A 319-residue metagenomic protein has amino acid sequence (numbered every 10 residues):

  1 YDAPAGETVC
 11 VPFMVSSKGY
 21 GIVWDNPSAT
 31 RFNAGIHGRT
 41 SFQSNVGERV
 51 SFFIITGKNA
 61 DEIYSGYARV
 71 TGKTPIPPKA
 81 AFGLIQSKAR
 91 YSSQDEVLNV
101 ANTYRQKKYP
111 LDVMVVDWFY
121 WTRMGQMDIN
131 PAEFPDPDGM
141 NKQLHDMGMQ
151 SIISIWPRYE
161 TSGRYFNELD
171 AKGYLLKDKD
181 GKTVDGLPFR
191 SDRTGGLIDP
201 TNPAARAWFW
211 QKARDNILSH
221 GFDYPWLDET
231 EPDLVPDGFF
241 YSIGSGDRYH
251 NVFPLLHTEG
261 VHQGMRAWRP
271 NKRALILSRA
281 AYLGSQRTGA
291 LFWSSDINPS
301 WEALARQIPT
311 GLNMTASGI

Functional and structural regions predicted by a protein language model:
Y1-I319: Catalytic-domain carbohydrate-binding cleft regions of carbohydrate-active enzymes
